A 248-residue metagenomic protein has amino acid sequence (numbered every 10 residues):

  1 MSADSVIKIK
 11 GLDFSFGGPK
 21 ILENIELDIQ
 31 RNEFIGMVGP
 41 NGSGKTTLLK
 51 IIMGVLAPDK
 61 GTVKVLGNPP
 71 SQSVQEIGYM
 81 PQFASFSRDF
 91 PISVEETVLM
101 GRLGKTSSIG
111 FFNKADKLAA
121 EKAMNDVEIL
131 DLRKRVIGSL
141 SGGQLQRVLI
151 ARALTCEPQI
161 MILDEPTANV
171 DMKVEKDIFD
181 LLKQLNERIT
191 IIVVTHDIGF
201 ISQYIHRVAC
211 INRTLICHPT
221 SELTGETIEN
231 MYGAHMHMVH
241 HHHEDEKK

Functional and structural regions predicted by a protein language model:
I7-I9, I21-L22, R133: Conserved structural motif at the start of ABC-family nucleotide-binding domains
M53: Helix-to-loop junction immediately C-terminal to a conserved catalytic motif
G61-S73, I77: Conserved ABC transporter NBD signature motif
L99, K114-L132: Conserved ABC ATPase "signature" region
V136-L140, Q144: Conserved ABC ATPase signature
M161-E165: Catalytic Walker B motif of ABC-type/P-loop ATPase nucleotide-binding domains
I211-H237: Conserved beta-strand-loop-alpha-helix hinge in the C-terminal portion of ABC ATPase nucleotide-binding domains
